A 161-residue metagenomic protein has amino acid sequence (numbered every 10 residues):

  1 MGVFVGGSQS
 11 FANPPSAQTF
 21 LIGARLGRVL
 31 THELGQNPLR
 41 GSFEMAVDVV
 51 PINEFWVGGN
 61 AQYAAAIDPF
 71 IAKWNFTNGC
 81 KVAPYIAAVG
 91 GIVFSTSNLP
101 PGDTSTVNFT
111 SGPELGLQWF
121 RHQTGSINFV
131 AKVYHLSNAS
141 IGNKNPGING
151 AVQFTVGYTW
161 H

Functional and structural regions predicted by a protein language model:
M1-I71, L115: Glycine- and aromatic-enriched membrane insertion/assembly motifs of diderm outer-membrane and organelle channel
M1-Q9, M45-N53, I86-I92, F129-H135 (+1 more regions): Transmembrane beta-barrel strands of outer-membrane/channel proteins
N13-A17, W56-A61, S97-S105, A139-P146: Outer-membrane beta-barrel translocator domains and adjoining extracellular loop/strand segments of Gram-negative
T19, A65, N108-T110, N149-A151: Membrane-spanning beta-strands of outer-membrane beta-barrel proteins
A24, G147-H161: Outer-membrane beta-barrel "beta-signal"
R28, W74-F76, L117-W119, Y158-W160: Residue-level signature of outer-membrane beta-barrel architecture
L30-F43, T77-P84, R121-I127: Short loop/turn motifs that connect adjacent beta-strands in outer-membrane beta-barrel proteins
D68-A72, A87-V93, V107-L117, V133: Hydrophobic alpha-helical segments of small multi-pass membrane proteins
